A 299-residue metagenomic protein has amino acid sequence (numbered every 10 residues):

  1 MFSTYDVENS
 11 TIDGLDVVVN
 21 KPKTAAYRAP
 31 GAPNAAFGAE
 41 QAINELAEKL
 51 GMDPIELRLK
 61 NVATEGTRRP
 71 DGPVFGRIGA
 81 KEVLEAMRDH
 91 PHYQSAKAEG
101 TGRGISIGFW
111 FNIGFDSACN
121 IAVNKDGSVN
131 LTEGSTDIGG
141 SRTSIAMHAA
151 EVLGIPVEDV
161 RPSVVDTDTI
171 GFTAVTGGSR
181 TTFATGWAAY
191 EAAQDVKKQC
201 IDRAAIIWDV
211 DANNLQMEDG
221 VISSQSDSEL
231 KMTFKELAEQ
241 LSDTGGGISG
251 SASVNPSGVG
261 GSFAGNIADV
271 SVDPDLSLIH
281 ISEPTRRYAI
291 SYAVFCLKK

Functional and structural regions predicted by a protein language model:
M1-N34, D126, V152-D159, S163: Internal glycine-rich alpha/beta core junctions
M1-Y5, V17, G38-Q41, E48-L50 (+4 more regions): Cofactor-centric catalytic regions
P30-N44: Hydrophobic, membrane-embedded alpha-helices of multi-pass small-molecule transporters
P30-P33, P54, P284, A293: Proline-rich low-complexity regions
P156, D211, A293-V294: Generic structural signal for alpha-helix starts
E283-T285, I290-K299: Positively charged, low-complexity/disordered segments
